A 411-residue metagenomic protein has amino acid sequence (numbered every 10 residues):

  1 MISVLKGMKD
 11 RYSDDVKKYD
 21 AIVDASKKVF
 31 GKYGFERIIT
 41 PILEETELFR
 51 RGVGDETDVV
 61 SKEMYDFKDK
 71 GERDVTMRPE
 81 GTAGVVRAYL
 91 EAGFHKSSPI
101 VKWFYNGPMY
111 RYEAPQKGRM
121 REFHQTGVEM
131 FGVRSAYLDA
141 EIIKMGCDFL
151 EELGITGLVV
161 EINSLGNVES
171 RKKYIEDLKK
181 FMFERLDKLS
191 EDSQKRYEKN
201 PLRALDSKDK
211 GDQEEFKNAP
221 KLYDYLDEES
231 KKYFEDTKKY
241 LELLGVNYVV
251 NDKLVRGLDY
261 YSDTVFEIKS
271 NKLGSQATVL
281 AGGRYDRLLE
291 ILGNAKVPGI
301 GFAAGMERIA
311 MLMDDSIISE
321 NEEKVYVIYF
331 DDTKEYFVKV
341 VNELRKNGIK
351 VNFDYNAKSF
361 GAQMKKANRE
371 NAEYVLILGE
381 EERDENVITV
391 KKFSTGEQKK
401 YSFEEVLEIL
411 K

Functional and structural regions predicted by a protein language model:
M1-K366, E370-K411: TRNA-recognition modules of translation machinery and tRNA-sensing kinases, especially anticodon-binding
